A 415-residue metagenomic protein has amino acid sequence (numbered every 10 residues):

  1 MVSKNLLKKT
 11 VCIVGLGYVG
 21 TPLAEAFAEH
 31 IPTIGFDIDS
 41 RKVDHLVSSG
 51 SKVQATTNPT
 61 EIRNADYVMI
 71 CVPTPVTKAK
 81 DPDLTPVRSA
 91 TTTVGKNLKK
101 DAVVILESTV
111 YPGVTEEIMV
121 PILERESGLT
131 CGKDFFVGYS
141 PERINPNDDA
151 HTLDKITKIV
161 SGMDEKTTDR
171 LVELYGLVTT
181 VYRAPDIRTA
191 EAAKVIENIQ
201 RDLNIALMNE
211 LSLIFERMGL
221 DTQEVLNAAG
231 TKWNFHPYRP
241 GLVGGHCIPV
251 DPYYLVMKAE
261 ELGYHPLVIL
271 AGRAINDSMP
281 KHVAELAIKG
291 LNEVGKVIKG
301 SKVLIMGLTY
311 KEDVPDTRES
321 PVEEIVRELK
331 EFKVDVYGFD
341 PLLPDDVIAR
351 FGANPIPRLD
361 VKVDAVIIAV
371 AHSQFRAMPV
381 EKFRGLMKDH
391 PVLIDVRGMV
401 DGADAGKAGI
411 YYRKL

Functional and structural regions predicted by a protein language model:
V2-L415: Structural/interface elements that position substrates and couple domains in central-metabolism enzymes
